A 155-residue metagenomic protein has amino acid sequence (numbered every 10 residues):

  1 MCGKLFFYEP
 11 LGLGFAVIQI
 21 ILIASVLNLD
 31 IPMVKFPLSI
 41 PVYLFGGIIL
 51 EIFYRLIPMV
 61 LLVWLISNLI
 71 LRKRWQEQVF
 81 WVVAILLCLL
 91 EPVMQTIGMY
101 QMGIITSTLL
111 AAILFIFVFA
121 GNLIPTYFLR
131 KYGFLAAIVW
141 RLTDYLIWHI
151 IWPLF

Functional and structural regions predicted by a protein language model:
M1-G47, L62-K73: Juxtamembrane helix-loop-helix connectors linking adjacent transmembrane helices in multi-pass membrane enzymes
P37-F155: Transmembrane helix-loop-helix hairpins at the membrane interface of multi-pass integral membrane proteins
